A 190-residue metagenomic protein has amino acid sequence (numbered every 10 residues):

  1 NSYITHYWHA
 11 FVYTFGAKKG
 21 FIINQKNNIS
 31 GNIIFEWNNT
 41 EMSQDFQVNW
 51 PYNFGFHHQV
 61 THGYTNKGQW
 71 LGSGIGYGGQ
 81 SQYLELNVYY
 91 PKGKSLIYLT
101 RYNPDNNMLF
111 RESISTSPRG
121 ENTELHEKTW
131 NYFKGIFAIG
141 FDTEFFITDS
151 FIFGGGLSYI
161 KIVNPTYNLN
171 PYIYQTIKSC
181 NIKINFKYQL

Functional and structural regions predicted by a protein language model:
N1-L190: Exposed, low-structure sequence patches enriched in small/polar residues
